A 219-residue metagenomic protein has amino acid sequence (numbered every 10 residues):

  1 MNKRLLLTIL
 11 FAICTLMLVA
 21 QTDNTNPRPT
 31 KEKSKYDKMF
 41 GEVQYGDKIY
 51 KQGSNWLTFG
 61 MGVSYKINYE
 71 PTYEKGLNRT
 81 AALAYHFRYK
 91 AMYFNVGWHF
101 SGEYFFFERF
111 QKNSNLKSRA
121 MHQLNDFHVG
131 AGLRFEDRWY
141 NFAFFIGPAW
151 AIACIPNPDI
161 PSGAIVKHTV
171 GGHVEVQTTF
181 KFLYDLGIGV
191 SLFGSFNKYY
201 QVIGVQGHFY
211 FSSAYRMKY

Functional and structural regions predicted by a protein language model:
Q21-Y93, Y210-A214: Short glycine/proline- and aromatic-enriched beta-strand/turn motifs that initiate or cap beta-hairpins
I49-L57, K90-W98, N125, R138-F144 (+3 more regions): Outer-envelope beta-barrel architecture signal
N55-P71, F94-V96, F144, P148-A151 (+1 more regions): Transmembrane beta-strand segments that form the barrel wall of outer-membrane beta-barrel proteins
Y69-N78, R138, K167-T169, L192-Q206: Solvent-exposed loop/turn segments connecting transmembrane beta-strands in outer-membrane beta-barrel proteins
T72-L77, L116-Q123, S162-H168: Replace "Gram-negative outer membrane beta-barrel proteins" with "bacterial and organellar outer membrane beta-barrel
R79-L83, Q123-V129, V170-V176, Q201-G207: Hydrophobic, lipid-facing positions within transmembrane beta-strands of outer-membrane proteins
A82-P158, F182: Gram-negative (and chloroplast) outer-membrane scaffold detector with strong preference for beta-barrel transmembrane
Y200-Y219: Outer-membrane beta-barrel "beta-signal"
